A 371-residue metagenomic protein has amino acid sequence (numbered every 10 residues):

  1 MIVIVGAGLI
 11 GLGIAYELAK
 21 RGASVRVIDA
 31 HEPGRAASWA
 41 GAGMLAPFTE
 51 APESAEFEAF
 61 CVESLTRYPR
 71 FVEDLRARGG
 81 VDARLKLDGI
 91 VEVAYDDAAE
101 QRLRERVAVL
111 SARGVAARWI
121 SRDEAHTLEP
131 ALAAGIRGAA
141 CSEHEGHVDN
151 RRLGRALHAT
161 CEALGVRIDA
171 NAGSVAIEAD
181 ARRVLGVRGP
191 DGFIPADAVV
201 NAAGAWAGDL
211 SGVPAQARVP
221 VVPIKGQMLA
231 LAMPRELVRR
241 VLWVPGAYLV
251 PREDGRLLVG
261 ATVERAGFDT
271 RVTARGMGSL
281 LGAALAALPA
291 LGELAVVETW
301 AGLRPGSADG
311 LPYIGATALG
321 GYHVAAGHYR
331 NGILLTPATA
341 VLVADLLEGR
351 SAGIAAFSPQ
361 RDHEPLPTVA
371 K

Functional and structural regions predicted by a protein language model:
M1-V27: N-terminal Rossmann-like FAD-binding beta1-loop-alpha1 element of flavoenzymes
Y16-R21, I28-A30, G43-M44, V81-K86 (+2 more regions): Active-site substrate-recognition segment that forms the wall of the catalytic cavity or substrate channel
G43-L128, A283-L285: Dinucleotide-binding Rossmann-like beta1-alpha1 core, especially the glycine-rich loop that anchors the ADP
V81-A94, R106, R113-L164, T262-A266 (+2 more regions): Helix-loop-beta segment of a Rossmann-like dinucleotide-binding subdomain
A139-A198, A202, W206: Helical element adjacent to the flavin cofactor pocket in flavoenzyme catalytic cores
N150, L288-K371: C-terminal catalytic lobe of FAD-dependent flavoproteins
